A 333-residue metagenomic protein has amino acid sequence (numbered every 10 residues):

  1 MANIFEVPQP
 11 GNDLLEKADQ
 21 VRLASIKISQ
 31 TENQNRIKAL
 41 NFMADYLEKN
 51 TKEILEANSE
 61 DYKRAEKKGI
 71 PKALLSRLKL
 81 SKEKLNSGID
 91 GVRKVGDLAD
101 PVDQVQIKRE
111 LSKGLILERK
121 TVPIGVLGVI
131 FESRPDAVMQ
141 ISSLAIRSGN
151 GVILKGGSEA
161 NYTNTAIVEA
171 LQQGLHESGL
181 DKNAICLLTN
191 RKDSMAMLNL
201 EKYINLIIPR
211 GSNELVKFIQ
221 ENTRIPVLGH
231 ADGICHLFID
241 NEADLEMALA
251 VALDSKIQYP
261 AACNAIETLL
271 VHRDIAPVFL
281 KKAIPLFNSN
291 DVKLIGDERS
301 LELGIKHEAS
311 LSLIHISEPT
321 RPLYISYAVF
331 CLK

Functional and structural regions predicted by a protein language model:
M1-I116: N-terminal Rossmann-like NAD(P)+-binding subdomain of aldehyde/semialdehyde dehydrogenases
P8, S133-D136, Q140-G151, A166 (+4 more regions): ALDH superfamily catalytic-core signature
Q104, L154-K155, C186-T189, I208-G211 (+2 more regions): General beta-strand structural signal in soluble alpha/beta enzymes
K108-V152, G157-I167: Substrate-binding/gating loop at the entrance of the active-site cleft, primarily in PLP-dependent aminotransferase-like
S112, I116-R119, C186-I204: A structured beta-alpha segment of the ubiquitous adenosine-cofactor-binding alpha/beta core
H176-C186: A glycine-rich helix N-cap at a beta->alpha junction
I314-K333: Single conserved hydrophobic/aromatic residue that forms the stacking wall/gate of nucleotide- or nucleobase-binding
